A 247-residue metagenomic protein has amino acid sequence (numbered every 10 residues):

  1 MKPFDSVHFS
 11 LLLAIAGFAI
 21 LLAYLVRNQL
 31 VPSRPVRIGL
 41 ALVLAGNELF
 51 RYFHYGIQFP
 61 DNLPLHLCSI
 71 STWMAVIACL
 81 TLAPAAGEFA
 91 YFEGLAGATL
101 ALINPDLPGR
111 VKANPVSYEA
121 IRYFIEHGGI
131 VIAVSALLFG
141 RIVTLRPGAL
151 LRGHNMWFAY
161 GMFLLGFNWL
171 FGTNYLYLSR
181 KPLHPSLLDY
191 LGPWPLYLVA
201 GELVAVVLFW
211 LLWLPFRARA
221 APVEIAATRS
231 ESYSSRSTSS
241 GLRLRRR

Functional and structural regions predicted by a protein language model:
M1-A16, R152-A159, W169-F209: Membrane-interface transmembrane-helix boundary segments in multi-pass integral membrane proteins
M1-A78: Early transmembrane hairpin module of multi-pass membrane proteins
L12-A23, I70-L80, E126-G140, Y197-L214: Hydrophobic cores of alpha-helical transmembrane segments in multi-pass inner/ER membrane proteins, independent
V26-R37, L80-G87, R141-L151: Membrane-interface helix-boundary motifs at transmembrane edges
V43-F53, G94-D106, W157-N168: Aromatic-anchored segments of alpha-helical transmembrane domains
F53-N62, L80-A85, D106-I121: Membrane-interface helix caps and helix-loop-helix hairpins in membrane proteins
P108-W157: A contiguous pocket-lining binding segment that forms or flanks enzyme active sites
A221-R247: Short, intrinsically disordered terminal tails adjacent to the first/last structured region
